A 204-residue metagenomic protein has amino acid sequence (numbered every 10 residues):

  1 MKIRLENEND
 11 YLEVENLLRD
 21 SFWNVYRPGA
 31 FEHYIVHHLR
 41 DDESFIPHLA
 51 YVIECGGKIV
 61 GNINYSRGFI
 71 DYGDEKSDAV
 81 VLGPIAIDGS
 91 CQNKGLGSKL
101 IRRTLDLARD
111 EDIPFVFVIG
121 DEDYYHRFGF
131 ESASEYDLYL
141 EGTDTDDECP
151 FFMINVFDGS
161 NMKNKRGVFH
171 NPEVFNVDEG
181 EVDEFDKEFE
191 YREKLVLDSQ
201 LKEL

Functional and structural regions predicted by a protein language model:
K2-V14: A short beta-loop-alpha structural element at the N-terminal edge of CoA-dependent acyl/N-acetyltransferase catalytic
E15-L18, F22-F69: Active-site rim helix/loop that mediates acceptor-substrate recognition in acyltransferases
H48, E148-F152: Short hydrophobic/aromatic beta-strand or adjacent loop that forms the aromatic wall/cage of a ligand/substrate-binding
K58, D88-K99, E111, R127: Conserved glycine-rich acetyl-CoA-binding loop
G68-L82, Q92: A conserved beta-turn-beta hairpin within the catalytic core of GNAT-like acetyltransferases that forms part
L82, I87, N93-D106, F117-V118: Conserved acetyl-CoA-binding loop-helix of GNAT-fold acetyltransferases
D110-P114, G120-D146: Conserved active-site alpha-helix within GNAT-family acetyltransferase domains
G159-L204: Acidic/histidine-enriched, glycine/proline-rich intrinsically disordered or flexible terminal extensions
